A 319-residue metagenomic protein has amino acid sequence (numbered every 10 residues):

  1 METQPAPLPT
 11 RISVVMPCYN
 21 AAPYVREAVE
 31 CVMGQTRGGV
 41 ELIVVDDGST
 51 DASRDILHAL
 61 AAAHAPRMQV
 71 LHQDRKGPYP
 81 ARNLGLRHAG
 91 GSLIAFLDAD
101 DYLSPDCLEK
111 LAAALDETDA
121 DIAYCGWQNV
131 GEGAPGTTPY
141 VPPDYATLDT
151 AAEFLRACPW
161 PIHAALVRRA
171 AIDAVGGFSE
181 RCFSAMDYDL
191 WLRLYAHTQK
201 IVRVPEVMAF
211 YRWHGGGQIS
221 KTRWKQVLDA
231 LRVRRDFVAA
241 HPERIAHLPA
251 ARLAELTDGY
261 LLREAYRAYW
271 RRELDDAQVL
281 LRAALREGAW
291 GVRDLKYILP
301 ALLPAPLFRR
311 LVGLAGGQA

Functional and structural regions predicted by a protein language model:
I12-Y24, A28, Q35-T36, V45: A conserved hydrophobic helix/loop-capping motif in glycosyltransferases and polysaccharide synthases
C31, D46-D55, D98: A conserved acidic beta->alpha catalytic loop
G39-G48, Q69-D74, A99: Short beta-strand/loop segment that forms part of the nucleotide-sugar
Q73-A89: Glycine-rich, basic loop-to-helix element that forms the pyrophosphate-binding segment of sugar-nucleotide handling
I94: Short aromatic/hydrophobic "clamp" motif used to bind/position activated sugar donors
D106-T138: Conserved donor NDP-sugar-binding/catalytic core segment of glycosyltransferases
D144-L228: Conserved nucleotide-sugar donor-binding catalytic segment
V207-G215, S220-H247, W270-E287: Catalytic core of nucleotide-sugar-dependent glycosyltransferases
